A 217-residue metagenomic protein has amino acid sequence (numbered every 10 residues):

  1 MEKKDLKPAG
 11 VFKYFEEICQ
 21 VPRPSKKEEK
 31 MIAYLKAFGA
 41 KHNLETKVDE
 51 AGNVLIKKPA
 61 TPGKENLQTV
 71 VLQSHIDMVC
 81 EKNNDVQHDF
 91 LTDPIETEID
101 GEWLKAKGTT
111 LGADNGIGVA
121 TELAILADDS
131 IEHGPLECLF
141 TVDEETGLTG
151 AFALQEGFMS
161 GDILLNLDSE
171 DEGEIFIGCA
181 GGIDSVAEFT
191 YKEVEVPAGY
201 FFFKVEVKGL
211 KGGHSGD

Functional and structural regions predicted by a protein language model:
M1-K4, E16-P24, A40-E45, A127-H133 (+5 more regions): Generic secondary-structure signature for well-ordered alpha-helical cores
E2-E102: Acidic/His- and Gly-rich active-site-bordering loop/insert found across diverse amide/peptide-bond hydrolases
K4-K7, L67-I76, P135-E137, E172-F189: Short charge-dense sequence patches
K13-E17, Y34-A37, T121-A124, A153 (+1 more regions): Alpha-helical scaffold segments in soluble metabolic enzymes
P22, P94-I95, E102-K105, T109 (+2 more regions): Midchain, well-structured core segments that form catalytic/ion-binding scaffolds
V48, E132, P197-G199: Solvent-exposed loop and beta-edge segments used for protein-protein assembly and interaction
K64-T146, A151-Q155, G161-D162, F202: Active-site metal-coordination/substrate-binding segment of hydrolases, especially metallo-dependent peptidases
